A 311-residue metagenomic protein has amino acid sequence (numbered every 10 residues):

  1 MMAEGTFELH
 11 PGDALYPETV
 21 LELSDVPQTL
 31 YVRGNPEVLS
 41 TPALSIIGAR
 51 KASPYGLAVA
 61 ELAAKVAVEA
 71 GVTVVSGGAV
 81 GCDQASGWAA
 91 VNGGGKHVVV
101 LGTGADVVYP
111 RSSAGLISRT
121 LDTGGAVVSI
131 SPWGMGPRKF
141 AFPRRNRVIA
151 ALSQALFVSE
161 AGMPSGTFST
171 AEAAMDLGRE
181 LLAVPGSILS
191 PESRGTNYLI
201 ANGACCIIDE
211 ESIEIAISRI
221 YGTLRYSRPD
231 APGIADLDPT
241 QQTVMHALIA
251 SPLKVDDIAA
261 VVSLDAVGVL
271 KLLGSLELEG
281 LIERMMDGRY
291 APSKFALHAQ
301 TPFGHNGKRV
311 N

Functional and structural regions predicted by a protein language model:
M2-N311: Glycine-biased, small-residue-rich flexible motifs in mid-sequence functional cores and linkers
